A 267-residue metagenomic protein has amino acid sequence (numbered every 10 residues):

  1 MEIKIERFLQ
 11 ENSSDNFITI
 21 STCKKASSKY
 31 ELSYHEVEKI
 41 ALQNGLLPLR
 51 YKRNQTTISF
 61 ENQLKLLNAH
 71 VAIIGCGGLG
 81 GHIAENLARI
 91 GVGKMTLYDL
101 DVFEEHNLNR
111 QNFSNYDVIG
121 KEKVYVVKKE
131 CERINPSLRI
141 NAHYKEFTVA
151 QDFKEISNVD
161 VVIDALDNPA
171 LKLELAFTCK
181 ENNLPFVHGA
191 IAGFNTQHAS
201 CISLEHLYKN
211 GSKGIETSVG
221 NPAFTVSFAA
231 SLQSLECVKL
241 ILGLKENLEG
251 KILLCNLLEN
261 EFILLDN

Functional and structural regions predicted by a protein language model:
M1-H70: N-terminal charged helix/coil linker that caps or initiates catalytic domains
M1-T22, F147-T148, F153, N158-L232 (+3 more regions): E1/E1-like adenylate-forming module used to activate ubiquitin-like modifiers and sulfur-carrier proteins
K39, D99-I134: Glycine-rich phosphate-binding loop and adjoining beta1-alpha1-beta2 segment of Rossmann-like nucleotide-binding folds
Y51-F60, A142-E146, I215-E216: Short gly/ser/thr-rich secondary-structure transition/capping motifs
S59-V102, S234: Glycine-rich adenosine-cofactor-binding loop
I83-A84, V127, L175: Hydrophobic residues within alpha-helices that form the first helical element adjacent to the glycine-rich loop
G120, V124-D160, L166-P169: A structured beta-alpha segment of the ubiquitous adenosine-cofactor-binding alpha/beta core
L244-L257: Core catalytic loop region at the nicotinamide-binding pocket of NAD(P)H-dependent oxidoreductases
